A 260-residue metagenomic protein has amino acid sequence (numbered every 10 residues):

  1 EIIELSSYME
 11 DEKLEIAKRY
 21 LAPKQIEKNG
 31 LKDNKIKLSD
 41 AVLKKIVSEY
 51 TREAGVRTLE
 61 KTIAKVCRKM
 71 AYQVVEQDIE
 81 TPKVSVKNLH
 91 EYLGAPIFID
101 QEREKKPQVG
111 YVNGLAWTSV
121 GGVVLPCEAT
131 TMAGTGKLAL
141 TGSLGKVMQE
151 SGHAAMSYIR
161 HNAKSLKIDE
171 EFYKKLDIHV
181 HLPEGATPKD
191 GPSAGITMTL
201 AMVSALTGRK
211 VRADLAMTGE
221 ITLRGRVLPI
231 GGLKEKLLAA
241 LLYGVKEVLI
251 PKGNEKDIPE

Functional and structural regions predicted by a protein language model:
E1-S7, L228-P229: Walker A/P-loop NTP-binding motif of AAA+ ATPase domains
I2, K65, L223: Residues immediately C-terminal
S6-A64, K69-P82, S165-K175, R209-D214: Conserved C-terminal "switch" segment of AAA+ ATPases
Y8, Y20, Y50, Y92 (+4 more regions): Aromatic side chains
Q25, L89, M202-V203: Broad structural signal for hydrophobic residues in well-ordered alpha-helices, predominantly aliphatic
S39-L144: Conserved catalytic-core segments of large NTP-driven translation/proteostasis enzymes
T81, E102-R103, Q108-N113, G121-E260: Peripheral, non-AAA+ core regions of ATP-driven protein-machinery
